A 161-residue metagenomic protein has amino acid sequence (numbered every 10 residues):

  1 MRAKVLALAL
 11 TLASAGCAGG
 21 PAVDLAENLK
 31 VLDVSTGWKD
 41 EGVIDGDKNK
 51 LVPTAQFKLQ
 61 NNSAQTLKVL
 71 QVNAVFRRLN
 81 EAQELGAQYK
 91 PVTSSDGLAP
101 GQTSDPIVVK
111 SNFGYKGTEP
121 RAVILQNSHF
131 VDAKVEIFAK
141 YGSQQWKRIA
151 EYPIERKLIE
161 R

Functional and structural regions predicted by a protein language model:
M1-L6: Bacterial N-terminal signal peptides that target proteins for export
A13-G16: C-terminal motif of bacterial Sec signal peptides marking the signal peptidase cleavage site
G19-T54, E155-R161: Low-complexity, acidic Ser/Thr/Pro/Gly-rich terminal tails and inter-domain linkers that flank the onset of structured
D47-K58, V69, I107-N112: Contiguous beta-strand segments within globular domains
L59-A64: Asparagine-centered strand-capping/turn motif at beta-strand->loop junctions
Q65-N73, L85-A87: Short, hydrophobic/aromatic beta-strand segments
R77-A82, G142: Change "in extracellular beta-sheet-rich domains … of secreted and cell-surface proteins" to "in beta-sheet-rich domains
Q88-Q145, P153-I159: Short, solvent-exposed, Trp/other aromatic-anchored flexible loops in extracytoplasmic proteins
